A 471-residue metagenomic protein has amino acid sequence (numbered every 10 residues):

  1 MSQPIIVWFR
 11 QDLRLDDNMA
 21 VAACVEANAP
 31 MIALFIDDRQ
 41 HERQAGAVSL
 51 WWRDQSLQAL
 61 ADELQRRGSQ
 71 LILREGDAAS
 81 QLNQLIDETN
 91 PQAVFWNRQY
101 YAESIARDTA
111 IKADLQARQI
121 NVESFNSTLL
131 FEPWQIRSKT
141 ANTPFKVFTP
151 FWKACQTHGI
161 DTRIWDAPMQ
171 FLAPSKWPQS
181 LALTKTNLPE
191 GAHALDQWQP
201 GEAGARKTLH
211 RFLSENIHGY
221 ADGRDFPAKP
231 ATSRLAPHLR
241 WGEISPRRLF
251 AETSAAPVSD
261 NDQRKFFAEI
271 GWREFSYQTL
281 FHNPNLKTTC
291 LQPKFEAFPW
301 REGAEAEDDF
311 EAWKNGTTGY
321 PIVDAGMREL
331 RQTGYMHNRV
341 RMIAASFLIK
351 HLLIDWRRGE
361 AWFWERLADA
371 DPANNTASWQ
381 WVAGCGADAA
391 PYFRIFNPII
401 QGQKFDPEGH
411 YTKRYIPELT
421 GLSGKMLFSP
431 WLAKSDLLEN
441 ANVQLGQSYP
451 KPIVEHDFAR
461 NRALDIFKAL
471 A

Functional and structural regions predicted by a protein language model:
M1-R163, D262, N374, D457 (+2 more regions): Trp/Phe/Arg-rich N-terminal binding region typifying the photolyase-homology
A20, S56, L60, A205-F212 (+7 more regions): Alpha-helical packing segments of well-folded alpha/beta enzyme cores
V48-Q55, L73-R74, F95-Y100, F125 (+7 more regions): Bulky hydrophobic/aromatic packing residues
R53, E202, A228, G316-G319: Generic alpha-helical segment signature
A78-N90, D114-S124, M169-L183, G386-P391 (+1 more regions): Short secondary-structure transition/capping segments
I120, A141-E296, F405-D406, H410-A471: Glycine/tryptophan-enriched, flexible segments
P230-G424: Active-site-proximal binding-pocket segments
